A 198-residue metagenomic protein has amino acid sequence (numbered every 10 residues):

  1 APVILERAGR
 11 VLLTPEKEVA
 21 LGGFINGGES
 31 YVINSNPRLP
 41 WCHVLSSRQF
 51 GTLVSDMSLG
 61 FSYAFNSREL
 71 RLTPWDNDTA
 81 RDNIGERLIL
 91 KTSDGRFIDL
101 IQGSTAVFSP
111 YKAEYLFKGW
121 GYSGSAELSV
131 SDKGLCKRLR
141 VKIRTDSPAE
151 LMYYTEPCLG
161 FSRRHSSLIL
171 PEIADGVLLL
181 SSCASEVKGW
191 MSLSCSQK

Functional and structural regions predicted by a protein language model:
A1-K198: Anionic coordination/interaction segments
